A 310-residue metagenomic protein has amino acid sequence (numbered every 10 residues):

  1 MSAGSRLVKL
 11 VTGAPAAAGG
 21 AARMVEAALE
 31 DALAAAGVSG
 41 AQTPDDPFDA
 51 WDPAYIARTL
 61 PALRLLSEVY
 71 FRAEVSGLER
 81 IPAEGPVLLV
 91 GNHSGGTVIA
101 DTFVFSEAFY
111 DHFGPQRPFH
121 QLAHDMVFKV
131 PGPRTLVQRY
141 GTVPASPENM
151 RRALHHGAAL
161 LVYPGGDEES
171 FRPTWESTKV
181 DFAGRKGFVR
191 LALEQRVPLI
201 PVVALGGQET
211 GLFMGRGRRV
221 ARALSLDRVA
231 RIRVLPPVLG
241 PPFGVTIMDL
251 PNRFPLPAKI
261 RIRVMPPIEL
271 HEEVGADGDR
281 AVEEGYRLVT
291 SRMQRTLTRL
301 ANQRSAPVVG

Functional and structural regions predicted by a protein language model:
M1-Y55, R152-G310: Non-catalytic C-terminal accessory region of glycerolipid acyltransferases and related lyso-lipid remodeling enzymes
S2-N149, G217, S291, T298-G310: Membrane-anchoring hydrophobic helices of lipid-metabolizing enzymes
